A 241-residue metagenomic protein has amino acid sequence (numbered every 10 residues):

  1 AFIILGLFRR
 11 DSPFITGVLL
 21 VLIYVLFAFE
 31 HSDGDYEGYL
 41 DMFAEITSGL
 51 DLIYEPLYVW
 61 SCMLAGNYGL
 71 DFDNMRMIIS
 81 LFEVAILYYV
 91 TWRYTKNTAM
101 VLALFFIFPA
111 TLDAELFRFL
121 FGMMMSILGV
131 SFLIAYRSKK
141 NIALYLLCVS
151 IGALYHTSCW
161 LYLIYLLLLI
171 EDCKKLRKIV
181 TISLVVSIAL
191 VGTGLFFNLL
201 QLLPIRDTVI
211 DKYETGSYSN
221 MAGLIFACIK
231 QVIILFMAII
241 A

Functional and structural regions predicted by a protein language model:
A1-I3, V18-V21, I78-F82, F117-S126 (+2 more regions): Membrane-embedded alpha-helical segments of multi-pass membrane proteins, especially the transmembrane helices
G6, P13-S80: TM-lumen/periplasm interface segments of multi-pass membrane proteins, especially the first transmembrane helix
F14-I15, T91-I107: Transmembrane-helix signature of polytopic, membrane-embedded enzymes that assemble or transfer cell-envelope glycans
H31-S32, E37-I46, L52-V59, L166-A241: Alpha-helical transmembrane segments and terminal signal-anchor/GPI-anchor hydrophobic tails, characterized by long
I78-Y94: Transmembrane-helix motifs of polytopic, lipid-linked glycan transferases
A99-G129, S158: Membrane-embedded helix bundles of polyisoprenyl
P109-T111, A143-L168: Membrane-interface alpha helices of multi-pass inner-membrane proteins
S126-A143: Membrane-interface transmembrane helices that cradle and orient dolichyl/undecaprenyl
